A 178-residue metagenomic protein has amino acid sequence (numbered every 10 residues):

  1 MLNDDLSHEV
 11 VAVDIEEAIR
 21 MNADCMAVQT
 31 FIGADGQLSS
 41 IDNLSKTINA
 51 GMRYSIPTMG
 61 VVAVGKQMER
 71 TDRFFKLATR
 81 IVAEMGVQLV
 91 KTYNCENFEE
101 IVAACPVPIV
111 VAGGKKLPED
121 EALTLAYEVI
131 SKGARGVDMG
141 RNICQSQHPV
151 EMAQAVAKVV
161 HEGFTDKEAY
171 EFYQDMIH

Functional and structural regions predicted by a protein language model:
M1-V111, K116-M139, Q154, K158 (+1 more regions): Alpha/beta enzyme core
R141-Q145: A short, acidic, flexible beta-alpha connecting loop/helix-capping segment that sits on the rim of active
P149: Short acidic, glycine/serine/threonine-rich loops at helix termini
D175-H178: Extended terminal accessory/targeting regions
